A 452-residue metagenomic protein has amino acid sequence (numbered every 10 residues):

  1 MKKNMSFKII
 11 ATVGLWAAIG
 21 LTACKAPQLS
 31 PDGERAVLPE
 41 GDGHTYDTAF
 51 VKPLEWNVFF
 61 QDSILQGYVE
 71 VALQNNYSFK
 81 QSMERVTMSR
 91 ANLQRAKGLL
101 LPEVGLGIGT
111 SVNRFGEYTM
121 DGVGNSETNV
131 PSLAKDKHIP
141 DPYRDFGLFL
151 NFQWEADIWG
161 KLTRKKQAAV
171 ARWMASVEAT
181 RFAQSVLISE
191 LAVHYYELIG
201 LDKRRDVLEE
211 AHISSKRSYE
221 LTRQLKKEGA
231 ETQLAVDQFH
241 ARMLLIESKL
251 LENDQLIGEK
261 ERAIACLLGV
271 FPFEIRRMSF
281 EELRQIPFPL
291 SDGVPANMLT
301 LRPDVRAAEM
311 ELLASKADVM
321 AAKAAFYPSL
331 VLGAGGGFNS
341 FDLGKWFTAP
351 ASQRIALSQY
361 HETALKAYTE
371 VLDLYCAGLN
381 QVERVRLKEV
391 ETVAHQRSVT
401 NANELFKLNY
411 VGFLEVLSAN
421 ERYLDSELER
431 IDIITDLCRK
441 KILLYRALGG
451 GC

Functional and structural regions predicted by a protein language model:
M1-Q74, D254-T300, R446-C452: Terminal intrinsically disordered/low-complexity segments used for targeting and assembly
K25, A171, E178-V294, N401 (+1 more regions): Periplasmic alpha-helical coiled-coil/stalk elements that build and connect Gram-negative outer-membrane
A49-F50, V58, L65, V69 (+8 more regions): Amphipathic alpha-helical coiled-coil scaffold segments and their short linker/junction regions
L65-G67, M88, D145-G147, V193 (+3 more regions): Transmembrane beta-barrel architecture of outer-membrane proteins
K80, E103-V123, L133-P142, G147 (+2 more regions): Small/polar (Gly/Ser/Thr/Ala-rich) solvent-exposed segments that form structured loops/beta-strands/short helices used
E84, M88-A91: Membrane-embedded segments
K216-E220, L245-F273, A322, V390-L448: Short segments within alpha-helical structural elements
A349-L387: C-terminal structural cap/anchor segments
